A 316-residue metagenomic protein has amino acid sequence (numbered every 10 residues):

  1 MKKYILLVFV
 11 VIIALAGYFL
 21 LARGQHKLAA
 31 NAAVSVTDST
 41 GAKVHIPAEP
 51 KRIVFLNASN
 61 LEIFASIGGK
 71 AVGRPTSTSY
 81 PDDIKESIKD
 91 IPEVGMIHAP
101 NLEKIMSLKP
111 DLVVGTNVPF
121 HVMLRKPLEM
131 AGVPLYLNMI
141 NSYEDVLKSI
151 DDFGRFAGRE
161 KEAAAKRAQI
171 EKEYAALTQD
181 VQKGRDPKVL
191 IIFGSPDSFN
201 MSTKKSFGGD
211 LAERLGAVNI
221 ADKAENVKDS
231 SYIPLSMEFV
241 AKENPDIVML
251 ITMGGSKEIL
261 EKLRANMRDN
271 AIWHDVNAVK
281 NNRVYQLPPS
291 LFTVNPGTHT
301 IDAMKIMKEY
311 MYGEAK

Functional and structural regions predicted by a protein language model:
K2-S59, E160-I192, T252, I306-K316: Bacterial Sec-exported substrate-binding components of ABC uptake systems
L28, L147, R155, A164 (+2 more regions): Structured C-terminal subdomain patch of bacterial secreted/periplasmic proteins
S39-G41, P92-E103, N226-M237: Short helix-initiation/N-cap motifs at beta->coil->alpha
V44-I46, L61-S66, Y80-D83, D197-T203 (+2 more regions): Short, solvent-exposed loop/turn elements at domain surfaces
P47-P50, N57-G68, L102, M106 (+14 more regions): Extracytoplasmic/secreted envelope proteins and their assembly/folding machinery, especially bacterial periplasmic
F55-L108, L112-V118, A217-I220: A short, structured surface patch at a secondary-structure boundary
D82, G209-D229: His/Asp/Glu-enriched short active-site or ligand-binding loop at hydrolase and phosphoryl-transfer sites
F120-L124, Y136-D152, D186-L211, E258: Extracytoplasmic ligand-binding site segments that recognize negatively charged/polar headgroups
